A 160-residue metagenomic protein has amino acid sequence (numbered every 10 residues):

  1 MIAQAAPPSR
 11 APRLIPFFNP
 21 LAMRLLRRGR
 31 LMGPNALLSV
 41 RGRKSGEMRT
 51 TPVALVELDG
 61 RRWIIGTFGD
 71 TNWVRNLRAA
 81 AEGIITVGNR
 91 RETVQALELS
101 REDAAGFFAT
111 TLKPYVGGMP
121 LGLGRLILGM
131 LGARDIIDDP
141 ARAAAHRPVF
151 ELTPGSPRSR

Functional and structural regions predicted by a protein language model:
M1-R28: Extreme N-terminal tail/first-helix region
M23-R24, T50-T51, I136-D138: A generic local structural motif
L26-R28, R62-R75: Covalent nucleotidyltransferase core used to form phosphodiester bonds in nucleic acids
L31-N35, H146-R147: A short helix-loop-beta-strand connector motif used in the catalytic cores of GNAT acetyltransferases and, in some
G33-F68: Short beta-strand segments
I64, S159-R160: Short, well-ordered strand-loop elements centered on a beta-strand within folded domains, enriched for acidic residues
F68-F150, G155-R158: Short, structured beta-strand-loop surface elements
